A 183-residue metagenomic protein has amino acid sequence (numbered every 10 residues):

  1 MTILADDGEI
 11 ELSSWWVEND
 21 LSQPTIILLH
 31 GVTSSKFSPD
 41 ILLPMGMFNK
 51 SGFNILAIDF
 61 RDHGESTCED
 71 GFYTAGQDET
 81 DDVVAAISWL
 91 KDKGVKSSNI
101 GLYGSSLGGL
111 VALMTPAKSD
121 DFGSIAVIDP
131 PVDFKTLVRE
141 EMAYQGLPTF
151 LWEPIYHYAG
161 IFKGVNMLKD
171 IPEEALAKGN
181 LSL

Functional and structural regions predicted by a protein language model:
T2-D7, L12-W15, K163-L183: Serine-hydrolase catalytic core
Q23-G31: Short beta-strand element of the alpha/beta-hydrolase
V32-M47, F60: The serine-hydrolase catalytic nucleophile loop
M45-T67: Conserved alpha/beta-hydrolase
Y73-G94: Alpha/beta-hydrolase active-site loop
G94-S105: Alpha/beta-hydrolase fold nucleophile elbow
G104-G108, A112: Gly/Ala-rich beta-loop-alpha elbow adjacent to hydrolase catalytic centers
M114-N166: Hydrolase active-site cap/lid region
